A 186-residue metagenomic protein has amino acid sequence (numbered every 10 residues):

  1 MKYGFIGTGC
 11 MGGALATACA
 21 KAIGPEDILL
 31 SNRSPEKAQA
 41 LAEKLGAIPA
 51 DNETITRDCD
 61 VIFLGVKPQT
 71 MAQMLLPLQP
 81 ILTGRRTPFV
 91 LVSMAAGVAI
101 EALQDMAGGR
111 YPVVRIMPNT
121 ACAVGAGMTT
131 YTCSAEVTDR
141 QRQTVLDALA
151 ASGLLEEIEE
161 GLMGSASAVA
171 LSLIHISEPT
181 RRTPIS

Functional and structural regions predicted by a protein language model:
M1, E26, A47, F89 (+2 more regions): A structural micro-motif
M1-R57, A126-G127: NAD(P)+-binding Rossmann beta1-loop-alpha1 motif at the extreme N-terminus of oxidoreductases
C10, E36-K37, Q69-T70, V98 (+2 more regions): Short alpha-helical
L15, P35, K44-L45, E53-R57 (+1 more regions): Rossmann-like NAD(P)(H) cofactor-binding subdomain of soluble oxidoreductases
A18, A22, S31, K44 (+4 more regions): Change "in soluble alpha/beta enzymes" to "in soluble alpha/beta proteins
L29, C122-E157, A166-S172: Short beta-strand and adjoining strand-loop segment in the mid-core of the Rossmann-like NAD(P)-dependent dehydrogenase
L103-R110, L154-G164: Short, hydrophobic/aliphatic alpha-helical segments
H175-S186: Single conserved hydrophobic/aromatic residue that forms the stacking wall/gate of nucleotide- or nucleobase-binding
